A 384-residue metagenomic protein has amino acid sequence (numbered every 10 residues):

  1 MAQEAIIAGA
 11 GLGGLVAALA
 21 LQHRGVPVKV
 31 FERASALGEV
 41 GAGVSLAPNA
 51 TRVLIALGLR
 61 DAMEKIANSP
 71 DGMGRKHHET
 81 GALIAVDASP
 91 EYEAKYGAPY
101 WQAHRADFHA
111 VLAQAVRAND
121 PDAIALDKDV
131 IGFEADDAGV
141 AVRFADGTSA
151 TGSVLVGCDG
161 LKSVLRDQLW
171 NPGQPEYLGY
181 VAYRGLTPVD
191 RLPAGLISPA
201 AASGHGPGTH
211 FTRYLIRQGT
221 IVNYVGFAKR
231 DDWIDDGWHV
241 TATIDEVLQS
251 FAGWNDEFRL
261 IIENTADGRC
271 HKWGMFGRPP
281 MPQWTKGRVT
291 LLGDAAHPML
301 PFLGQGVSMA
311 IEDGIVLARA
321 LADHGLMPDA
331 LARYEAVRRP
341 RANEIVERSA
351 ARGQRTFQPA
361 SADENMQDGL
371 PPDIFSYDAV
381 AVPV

Functional and structural regions predicted by a protein language model:
M1-A5, Q22, A47-P188, D231-S250 (+1 more regions): Conserved N-terminal helical subregion
E4, P27, I221: Residues at the starts of beta-strands that form the adenosine-phosphate
A8-S35, V156-G157, L161, Y183 (+3 more regions): Conserved mid-domain beta->alpha element of the FAD-binding
G41, L57-G58, A67, D87 (+4 more regions): Short, flexible helix/strand-to-coil boundary loops that buttress conserved ligand/catalytic motifs in alpha/beta
K65-I66, A123, G253-R269, M327-A332: Acidic/histidine metal-binding catalytic segments
K76-H77, P199-I234, I244-D256, M275: Active-site substrate-recognition segment that forms the wall of the catalytic cavity or substrate channel
Y177-G179, L196-A200, I244, D256-W273: A short coil-to-beta-strand element that immediately follows conserved catalytic motifs
L370-V384: C-terminal auxiliary extensions adjacent to catalytic cores
